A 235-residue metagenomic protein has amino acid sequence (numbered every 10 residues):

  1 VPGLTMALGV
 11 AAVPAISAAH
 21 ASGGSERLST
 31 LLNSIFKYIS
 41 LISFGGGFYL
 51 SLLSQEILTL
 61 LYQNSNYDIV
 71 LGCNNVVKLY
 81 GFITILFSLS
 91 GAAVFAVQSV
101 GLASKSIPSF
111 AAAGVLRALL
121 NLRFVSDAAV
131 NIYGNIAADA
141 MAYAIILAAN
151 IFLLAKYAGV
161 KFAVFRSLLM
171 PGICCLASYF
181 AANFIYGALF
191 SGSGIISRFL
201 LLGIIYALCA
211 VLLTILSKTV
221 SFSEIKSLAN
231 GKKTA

Functional and structural regions predicted by a protein language model:
V1-M6, V10, S43-G46, I83-F87: Transmembrane helix-bundle signature of multi-pass secondary active exporters and lipid flippases
L4-S25, S29-F36, V94-A96: Helix-loop junctions and terminal segments of transmembrane helices in multi-pass membrane transport/translocation
L31, K37-L52, F110, G114-V115 (+4 more regions): Short alpha-helical transmembrane segments in multi-pass integral membrane proteins
N33, L50-I85, A129: Interfacial segments at transmembrane-helix termini and the short loops linking adjacent helices
G47-L52, L60, L79, A118-R123 (+5 more regions): Membrane-embedded alpha-helical segments of multi-pass transporters/permeases
A93-G101, I151-S167: Alpha-helical transmembrane segments
S104-I107, A111-I151, F162, F180-I204: Membrane-interface helix-loop junctions in multi-pass transport and translocation proteins
N183-A235: Membrane-proximal transmembrane or re-entrant/amphipathic helices at the cytosolic face
